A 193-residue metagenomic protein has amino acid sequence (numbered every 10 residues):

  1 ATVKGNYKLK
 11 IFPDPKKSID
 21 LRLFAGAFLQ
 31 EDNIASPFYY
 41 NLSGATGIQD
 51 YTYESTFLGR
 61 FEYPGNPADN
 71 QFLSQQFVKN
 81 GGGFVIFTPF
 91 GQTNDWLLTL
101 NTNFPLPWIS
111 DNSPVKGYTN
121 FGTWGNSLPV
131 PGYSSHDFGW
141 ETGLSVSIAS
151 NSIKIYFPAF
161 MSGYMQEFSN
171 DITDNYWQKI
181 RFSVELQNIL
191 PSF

Functional and structural regions predicted by a protein language model:
A1, L9, A25-E31, L106 (+4 more regions): Transmembrane beta-strands of outer-membrane beta-barrel pores
A1, P13, F90-N94, P131-F138 (+1 more regions): Replace "Gram-negative outer membrane beta-barrel proteins" with "bacterial and organellar outer membrane beta-barrel
A1-W108, S127: C-terminal outer-membrane beta-barrel translocator/porin domains of Gram-negative envelope proteins and their
P13-L21, W96, D111-V115, A149-I153 (+1 more regions): Outer-envelope beta-barrel architecture signal
T93-D95, L128, T142-L144, A159 (+1 more regions): Beta-stranded membrane pore/translocator domains
L98-L106, N112-F121, T142-S150: Conserved C-terminal beta-signal and adjacent last beta-strands/turns of outer-membrane beta-barrel proteins
Y133-Y156, G163-E167: Strand-loop-strand
I148-S152, D174-F193: Outer-membrane beta-barrel "beta-signal"
